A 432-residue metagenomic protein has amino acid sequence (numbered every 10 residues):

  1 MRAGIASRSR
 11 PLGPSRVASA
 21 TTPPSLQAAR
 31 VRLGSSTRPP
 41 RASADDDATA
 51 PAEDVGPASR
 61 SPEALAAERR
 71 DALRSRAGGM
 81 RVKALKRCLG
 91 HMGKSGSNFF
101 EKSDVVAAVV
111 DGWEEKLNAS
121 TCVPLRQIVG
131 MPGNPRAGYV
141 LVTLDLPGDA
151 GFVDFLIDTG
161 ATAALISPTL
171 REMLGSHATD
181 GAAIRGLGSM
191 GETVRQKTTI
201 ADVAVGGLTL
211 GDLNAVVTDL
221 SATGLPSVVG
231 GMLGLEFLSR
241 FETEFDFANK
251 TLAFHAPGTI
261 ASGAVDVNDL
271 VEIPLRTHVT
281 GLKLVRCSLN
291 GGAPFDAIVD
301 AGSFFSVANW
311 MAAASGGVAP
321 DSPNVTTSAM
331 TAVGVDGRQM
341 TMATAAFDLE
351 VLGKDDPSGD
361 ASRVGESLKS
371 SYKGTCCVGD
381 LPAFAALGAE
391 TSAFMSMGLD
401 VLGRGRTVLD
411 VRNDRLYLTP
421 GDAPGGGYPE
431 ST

Functional and structural regions predicted by a protein language model:
M1-A28: N-terminal chloroplast transit peptides
P40-A42: Proteolytic processing junctions in secreted/extracellular precursors, especially proprotein convertase/trypsin-like
A44-D47, P51, P57, R81-R87 (+2 more regions): Pepsin/retropepsin-fold aspartyl endopeptidases
A52-E53, R76: Short loop/turn and low-complexity linker motifs enriched in small/turn-promoting residues
V55-L65: Primarily N-terminal secretory
A64-L73: N-terminal J-domain/J-like co-chaperone modules of DnaJ/Hsp40 proteins
A72-M80, M92-D104: Short acidic, glycine/serine/threonine-rich helix-capping segments at coil-helix boundaries
